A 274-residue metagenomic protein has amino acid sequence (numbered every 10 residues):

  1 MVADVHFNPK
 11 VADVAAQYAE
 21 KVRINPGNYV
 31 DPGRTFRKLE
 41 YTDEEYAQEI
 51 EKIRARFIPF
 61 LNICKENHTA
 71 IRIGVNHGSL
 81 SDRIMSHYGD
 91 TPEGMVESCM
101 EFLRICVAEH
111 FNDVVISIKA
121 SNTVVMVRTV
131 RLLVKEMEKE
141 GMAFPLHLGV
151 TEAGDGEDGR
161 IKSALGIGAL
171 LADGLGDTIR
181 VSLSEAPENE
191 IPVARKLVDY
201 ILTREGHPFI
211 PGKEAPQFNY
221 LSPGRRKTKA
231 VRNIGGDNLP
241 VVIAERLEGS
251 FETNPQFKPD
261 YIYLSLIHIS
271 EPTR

Functional and structural regions predicted by a protein language model:
V2, K21-R23, H68-R72, D113-S117 (+4 more regions): Structural preference for beta-strand elements that scaffold enzyme active sites
D4-K10, N25-Y29, G74-L80, M85 (+4 more regions): Active-site beta-loop-alpha junctions enriched in small/polar residues
H6-R37, D43-F60, H68: Hydrophobic or amphipathic alpha-helical targeting/insertion segments
N25-N28, Y41, E45-Q48, K52 (+3 more regions): Acidic, glycine-enriched active-site microenvironments
D43-I53, M85-K229: Catalytic alpha/beta core domains of metabolic enzymes, predominantly
R226-F251: N-terminal basic/disordered segments at the start of proteins
L247-L266: Non-catalytic interaction/regulatory modules that flank or connect domains
S265-T273: Residue-level detector of conserved catalytic or cofactor/ligand-binding positions in enzyme active sites
